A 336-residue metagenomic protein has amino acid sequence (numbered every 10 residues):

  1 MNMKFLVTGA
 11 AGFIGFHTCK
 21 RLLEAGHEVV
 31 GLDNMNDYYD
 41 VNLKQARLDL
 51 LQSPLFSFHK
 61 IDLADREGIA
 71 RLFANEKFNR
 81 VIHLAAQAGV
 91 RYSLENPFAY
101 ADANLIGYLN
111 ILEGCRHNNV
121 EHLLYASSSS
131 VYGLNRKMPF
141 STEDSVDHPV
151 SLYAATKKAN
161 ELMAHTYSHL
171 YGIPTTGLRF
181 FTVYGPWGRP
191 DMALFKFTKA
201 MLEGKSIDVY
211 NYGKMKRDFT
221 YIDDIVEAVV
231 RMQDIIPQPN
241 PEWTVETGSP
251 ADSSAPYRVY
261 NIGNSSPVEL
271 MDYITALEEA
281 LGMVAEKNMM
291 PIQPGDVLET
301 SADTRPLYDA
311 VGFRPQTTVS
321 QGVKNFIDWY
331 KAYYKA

Functional and structural regions predicted by a protein language model:
M1-V183, Q233, F313, T317 (+1 more regions): N-terminal Rossmann-like NAD(P)+-binding domain of SDR-like oxidoreductases, especially those catalyzing
R21, M201-A336: C-terminal substrate-binding subdomain of Rossmann-fold SDR/epimerase-dehydratase oxidoreductases
K44, D65, A193-L194, I225: Amphipathic coiled-coil/heptad-repeat helices and related helical stalk/stem segments that mediate oligomerization
A159, M163, Y167, F197 (+2 more regions): Hydrophobic alpha-helix immediately C-terminal to the catalytic Tyr-X-X-X-Lys motif of short-chain
W187: Conserved GTPase G-domain signal focused on the G5
